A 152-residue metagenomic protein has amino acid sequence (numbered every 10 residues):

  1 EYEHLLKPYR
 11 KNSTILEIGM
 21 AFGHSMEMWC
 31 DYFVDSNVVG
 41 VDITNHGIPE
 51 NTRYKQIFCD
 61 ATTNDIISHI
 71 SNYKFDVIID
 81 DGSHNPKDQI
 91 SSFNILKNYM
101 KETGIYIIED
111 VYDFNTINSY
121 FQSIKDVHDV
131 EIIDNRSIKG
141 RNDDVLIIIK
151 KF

Functional and structural regions predicted by a protein language model:
E1-I79, S83-I108, Y112-F152: A short alpha-helical cap/connector motif
